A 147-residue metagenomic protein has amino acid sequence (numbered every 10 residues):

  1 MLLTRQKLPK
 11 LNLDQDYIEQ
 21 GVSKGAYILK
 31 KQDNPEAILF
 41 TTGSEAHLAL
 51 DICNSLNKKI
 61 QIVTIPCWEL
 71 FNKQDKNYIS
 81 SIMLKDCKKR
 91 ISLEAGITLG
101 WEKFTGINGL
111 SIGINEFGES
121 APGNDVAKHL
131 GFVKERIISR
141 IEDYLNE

Functional and structural regions predicted by a protein language model:
M1-E147: Thiamine diphosphate
